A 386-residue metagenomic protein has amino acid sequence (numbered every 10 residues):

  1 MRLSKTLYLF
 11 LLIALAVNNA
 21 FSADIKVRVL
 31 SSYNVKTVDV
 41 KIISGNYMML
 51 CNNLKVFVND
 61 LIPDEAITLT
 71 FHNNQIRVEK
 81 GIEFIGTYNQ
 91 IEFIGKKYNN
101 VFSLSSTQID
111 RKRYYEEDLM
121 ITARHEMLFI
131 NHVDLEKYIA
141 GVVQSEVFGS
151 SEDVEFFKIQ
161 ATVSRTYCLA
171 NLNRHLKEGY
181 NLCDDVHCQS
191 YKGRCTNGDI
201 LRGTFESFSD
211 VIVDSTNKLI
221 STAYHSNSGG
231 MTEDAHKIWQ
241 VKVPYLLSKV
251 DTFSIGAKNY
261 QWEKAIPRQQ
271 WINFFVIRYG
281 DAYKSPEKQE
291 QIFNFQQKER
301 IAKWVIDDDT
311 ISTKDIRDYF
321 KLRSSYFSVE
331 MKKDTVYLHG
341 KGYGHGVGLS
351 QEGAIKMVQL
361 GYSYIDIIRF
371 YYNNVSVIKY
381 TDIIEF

Functional and structural regions predicted by a protein language model:
L3-A16: Sec-dependent N-terminal signal peptides
Y8, N19-F386: Conserved, single-site charged/polar hotspot
